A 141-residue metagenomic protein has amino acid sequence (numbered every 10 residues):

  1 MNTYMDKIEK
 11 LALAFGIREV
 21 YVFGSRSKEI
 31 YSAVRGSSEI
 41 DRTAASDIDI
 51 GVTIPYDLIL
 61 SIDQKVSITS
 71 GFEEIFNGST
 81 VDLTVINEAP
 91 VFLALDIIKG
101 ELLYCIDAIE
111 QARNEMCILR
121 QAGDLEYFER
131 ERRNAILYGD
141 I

Functional and structural regions predicted by a protein language model:
M1-T43, D57-I141: Catalytic core of pol beta-like nucleotidyltransferases
S46-I48: Change "...and in nucleic-acid phosphodiester-cleaving endonucleases..." to "...and in nucleic-acid processing enzymes
G51-P55: Short hydrophobic/aromatic beta-strand micro-patches that form the beta-sheet surface supporting nucleotide- or nucleic
